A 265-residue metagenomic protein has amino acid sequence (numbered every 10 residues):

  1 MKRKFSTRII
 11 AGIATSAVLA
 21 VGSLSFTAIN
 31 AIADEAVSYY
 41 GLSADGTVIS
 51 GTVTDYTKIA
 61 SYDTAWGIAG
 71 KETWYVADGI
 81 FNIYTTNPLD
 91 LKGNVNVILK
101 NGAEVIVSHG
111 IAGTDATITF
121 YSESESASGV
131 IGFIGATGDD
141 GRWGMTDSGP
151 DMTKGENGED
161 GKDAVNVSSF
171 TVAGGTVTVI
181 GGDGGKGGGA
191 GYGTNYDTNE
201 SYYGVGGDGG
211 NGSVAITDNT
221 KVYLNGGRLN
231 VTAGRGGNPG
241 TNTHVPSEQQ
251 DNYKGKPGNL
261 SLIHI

Functional and structural regions predicted by a protein language model:
M1-R3: Terminal targeting segments of Actinobacterial cell-envelope proteins
S6-I263: A composition-driven surface/loop motif
